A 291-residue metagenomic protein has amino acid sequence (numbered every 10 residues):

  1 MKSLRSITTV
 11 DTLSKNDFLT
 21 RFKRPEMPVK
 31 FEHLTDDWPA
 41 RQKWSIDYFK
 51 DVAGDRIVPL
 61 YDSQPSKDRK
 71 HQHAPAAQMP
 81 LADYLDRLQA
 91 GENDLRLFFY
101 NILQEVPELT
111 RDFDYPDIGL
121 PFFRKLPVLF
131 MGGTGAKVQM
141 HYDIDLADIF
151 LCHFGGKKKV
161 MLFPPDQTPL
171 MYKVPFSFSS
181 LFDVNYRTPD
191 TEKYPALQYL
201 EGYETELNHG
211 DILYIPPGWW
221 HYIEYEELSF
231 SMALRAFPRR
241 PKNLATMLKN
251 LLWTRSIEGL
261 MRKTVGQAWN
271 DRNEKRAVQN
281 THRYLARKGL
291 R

Functional and structural regions predicted by a protein language model:
M1-I212, W220-R291: N-terminal accessory scaffold of Fe(II)-dependent oxygenases
